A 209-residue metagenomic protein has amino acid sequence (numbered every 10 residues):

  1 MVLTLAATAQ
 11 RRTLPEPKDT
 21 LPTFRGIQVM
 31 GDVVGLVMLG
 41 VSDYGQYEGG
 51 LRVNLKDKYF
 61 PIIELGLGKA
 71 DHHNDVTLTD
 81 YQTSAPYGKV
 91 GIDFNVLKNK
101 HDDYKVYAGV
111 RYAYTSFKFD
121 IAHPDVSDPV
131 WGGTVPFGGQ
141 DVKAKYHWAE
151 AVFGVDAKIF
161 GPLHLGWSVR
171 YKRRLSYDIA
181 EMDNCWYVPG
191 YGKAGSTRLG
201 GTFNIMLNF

Functional and structural regions predicted by a protein language model:
V2-A9: Hydrophobic h-region of N-terminal signal peptides that target proteins for export in Gram-negative bacteria
A9-N54, N204-F209: Short glycine/proline- and aromatic-enriched beta-strand/turn motifs that initiate or cap beta-hairpins
R12-R25, K58, L97-K105, I159-L165: Short loop/turn motifs that connect adjacent beta-strands in outer-membrane beta-barrel proteins
D19, G35-L39, L51, V76-D80 (+4 more regions): Outer-membrane beta-barrel proteins
R25, D43-Y47, S84-G88, Y104 (+2 more regions): Residues that define the transmembrane beta-barrel architecture of outer-membrane proteins
I27-G35, I63-L67, A108-Y114, V155 (+1 more regions): Transmembrane beta-barrel strands of outer-membrane/channel proteins
Y59, E64-G132: Gram-negative (and chloroplast) outer-membrane scaffold detector with strong preference for beta-barrel transmembrane
R111-F209: Outer-membrane beta-barrel transmembrane domain signature
